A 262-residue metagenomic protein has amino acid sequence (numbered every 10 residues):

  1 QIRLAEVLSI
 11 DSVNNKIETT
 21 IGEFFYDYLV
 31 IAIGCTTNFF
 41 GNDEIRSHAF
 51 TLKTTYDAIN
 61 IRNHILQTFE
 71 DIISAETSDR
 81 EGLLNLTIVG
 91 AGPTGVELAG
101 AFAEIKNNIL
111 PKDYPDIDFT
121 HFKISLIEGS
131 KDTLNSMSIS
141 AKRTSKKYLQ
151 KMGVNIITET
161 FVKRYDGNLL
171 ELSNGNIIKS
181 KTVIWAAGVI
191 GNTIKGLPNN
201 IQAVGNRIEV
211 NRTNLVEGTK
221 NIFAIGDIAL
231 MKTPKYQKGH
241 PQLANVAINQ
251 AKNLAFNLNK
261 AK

Functional and structural regions predicted by a protein language model:
Q1, N259-K262: Short, intrinsically disordered, charge-balanced linker/junction segments flanking boundaries in proteins
Q1-V89, I184: FAD-binding core/adjacent interface of flavoenzyme oxidoreductases
I2-S9, A103-R212, G218: A Rossmann-like FAD-binding core segment of flavoenzymes
G34-T37, A99, V189-G191: Short glycine-rich anion-binding loops that position phosphate/pyrophosphate groups of nucleotides and phosphorylated
H48-D79, N168-L169, I177-N249, N253-F256: FAD-site-proximal beta/loop scaffold in flavoenzymes
V89-G92, S130: Glycine-rich Rossmann-fold phosphate-binding loop(s) that bind the pyrophosphate of adenine dinucleotide cofactors
G95-V96: N-terminal Rossmann-fold NAD(P) dinucleotide-binding loop
